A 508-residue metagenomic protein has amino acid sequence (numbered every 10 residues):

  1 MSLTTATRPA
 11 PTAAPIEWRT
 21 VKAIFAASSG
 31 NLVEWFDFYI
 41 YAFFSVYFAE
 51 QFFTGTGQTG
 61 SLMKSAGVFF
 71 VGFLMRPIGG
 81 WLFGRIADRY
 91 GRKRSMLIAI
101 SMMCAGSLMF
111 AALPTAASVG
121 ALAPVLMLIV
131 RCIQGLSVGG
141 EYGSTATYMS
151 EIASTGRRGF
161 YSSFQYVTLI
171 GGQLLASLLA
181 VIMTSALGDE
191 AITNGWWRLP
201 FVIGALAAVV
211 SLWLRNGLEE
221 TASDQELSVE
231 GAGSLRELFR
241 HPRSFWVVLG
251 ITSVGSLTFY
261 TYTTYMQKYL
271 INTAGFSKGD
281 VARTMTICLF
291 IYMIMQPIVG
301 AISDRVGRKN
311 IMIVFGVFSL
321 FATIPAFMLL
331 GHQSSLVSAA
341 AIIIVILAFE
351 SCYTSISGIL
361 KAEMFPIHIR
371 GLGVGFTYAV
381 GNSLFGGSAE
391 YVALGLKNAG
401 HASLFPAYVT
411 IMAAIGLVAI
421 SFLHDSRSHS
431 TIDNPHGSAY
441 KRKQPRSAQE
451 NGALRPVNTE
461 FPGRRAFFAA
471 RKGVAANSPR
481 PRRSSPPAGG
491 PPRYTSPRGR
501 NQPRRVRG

Functional and structural regions predicted by a protein language model:
A42, P242-I291, G386-E390: Extracytoplasmic gate region of multi-pass secondary transporters
S45-R76: Extracellular/periplasmic helix-loop-helix junction of adjacent transmembrane segments in MFS-like secondary
G80-G91, Q296-R308: Helix-to-loop junctions at the C-terminal end of transmembrane segments in multipass secondary transporters
R89-I100, R305-G316: Cytoplasmic membrane-interface "Motif A"-like loop-to-helix N-cap segments of 12-TM Major Facilitator Superfamily
S101-V119, V317-Q333: C-terminal ends and interior cores of transmembrane alpha-helices in multi-pass membrane transporters/permeases
F160-T184, T377-A389: Glycine-rich segments within core transmembrane alpha-helices of 12-TM secondary carriers
S211-L218, I411-Y440: Multi-pass alpha-helical transporter architecture, strongest for 12-TM Major Facilitator/SLC carriers used
N310-I356: C-terminal transmembrane helical hairpin of 12-TM major facilitator-type secondary transporters
